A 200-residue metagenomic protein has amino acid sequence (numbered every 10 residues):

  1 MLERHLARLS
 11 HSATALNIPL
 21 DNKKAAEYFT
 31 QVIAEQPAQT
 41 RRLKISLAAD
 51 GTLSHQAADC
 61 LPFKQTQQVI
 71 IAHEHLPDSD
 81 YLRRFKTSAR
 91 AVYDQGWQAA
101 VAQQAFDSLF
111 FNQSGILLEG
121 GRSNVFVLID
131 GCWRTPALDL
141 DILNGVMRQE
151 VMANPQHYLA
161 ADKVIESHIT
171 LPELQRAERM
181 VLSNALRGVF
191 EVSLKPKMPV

Functional and structural regions predicted by a protein language model:
M1-R42, S46-V200: Helix-start/capping segments and mature chain N-termini
